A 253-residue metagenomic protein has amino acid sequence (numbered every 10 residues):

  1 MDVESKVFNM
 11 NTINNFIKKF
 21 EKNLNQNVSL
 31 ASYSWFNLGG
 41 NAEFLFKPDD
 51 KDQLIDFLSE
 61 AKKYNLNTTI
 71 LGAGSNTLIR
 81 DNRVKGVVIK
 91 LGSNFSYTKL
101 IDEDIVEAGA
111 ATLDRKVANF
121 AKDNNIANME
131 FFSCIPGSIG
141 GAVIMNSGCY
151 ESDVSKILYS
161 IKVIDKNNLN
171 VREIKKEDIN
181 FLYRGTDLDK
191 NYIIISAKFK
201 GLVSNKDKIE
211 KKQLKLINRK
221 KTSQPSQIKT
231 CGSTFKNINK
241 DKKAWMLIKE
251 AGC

Functional and structural regions predicted by a protein language model:
F8-I139: Anion-binding (especially nucleotide phosphate/pyrophosphate-binding) glycine-rich loop and adjoining beta-alpha core
N9, L54, A110, D114 (+4 more regions): Generic structural signal for well-ordered, non-membrane alpha-helical segments in soluble metabolic enzymes
Q26, S32, T77, I164-K166 (+1 more regions): Phosphate/pyrophosphate- and phosphate-bearing ligand-binding catalytic cores of soluble enzymes
G39-G40, F46-K51, L78-S96, I144-K175 (+1 more regions): Structural signature of FAD isoalloxazine-binding scaffolds in flavoprotein oxidoreductases
T77, A118-A121, M129-S133, N146-D153 (+3 more regions): A generic local secondary-structure boundary/capping motif
L100-I105, G109, D114-R115, N128 (+2 more regions): Contiguous, small/hydrophobic- and glycine-enriched helical/loop subdomains that border and often "cap" functional
A108, N146, C231: Thr-Gly-centered strand-to-loop micro-motif
